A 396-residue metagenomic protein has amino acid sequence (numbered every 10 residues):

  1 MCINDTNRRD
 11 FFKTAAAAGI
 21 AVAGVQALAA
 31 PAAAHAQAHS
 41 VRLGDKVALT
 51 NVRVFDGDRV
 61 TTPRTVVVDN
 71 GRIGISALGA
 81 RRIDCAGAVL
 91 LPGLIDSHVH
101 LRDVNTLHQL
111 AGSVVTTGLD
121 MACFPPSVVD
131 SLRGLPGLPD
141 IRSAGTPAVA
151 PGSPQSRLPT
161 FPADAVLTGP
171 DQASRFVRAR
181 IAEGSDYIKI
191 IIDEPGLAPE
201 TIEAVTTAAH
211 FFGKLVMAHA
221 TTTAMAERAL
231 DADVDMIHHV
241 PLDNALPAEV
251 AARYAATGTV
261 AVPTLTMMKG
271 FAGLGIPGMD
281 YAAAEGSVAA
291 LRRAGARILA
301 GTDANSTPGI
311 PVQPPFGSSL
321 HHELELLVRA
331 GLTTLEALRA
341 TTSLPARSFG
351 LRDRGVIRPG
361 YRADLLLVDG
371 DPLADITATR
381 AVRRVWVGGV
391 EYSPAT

Functional and structural regions predicted by a protein language model:
M1-D10, A21-Q26, A30-A34: N-terminal secretory signal peptides
A38-A48, V54-L91: Histidine-rich, glycine-flanked metal-binding segment
V52, G71, G87, H98 (+9 more regions): Divalent metal-coordination and catalytic microenvironments
V52, T341, P359-T396: C-terminal cap of metal-dependent C-N hydrolases
A88-L107: Di-metal (Zn2+ and/or Mg2+/Mn2+) metal-binding site signature of metallo-dependent hydrolases with the MBL/beta-CASP
L107-V216, V250, A256-F271, G295: Divalent-metal coordination cores built from histidine and acidic residues
M121, I190-I192, G196-G286, S306-P308 (+2 more regions): Active-site core of metal-dependent hydrolases
E285-V368: His/Asp/Glu-enriched, well-ordered alpha-helical/loop segment that forms or immediately abuts the divalent-metal
